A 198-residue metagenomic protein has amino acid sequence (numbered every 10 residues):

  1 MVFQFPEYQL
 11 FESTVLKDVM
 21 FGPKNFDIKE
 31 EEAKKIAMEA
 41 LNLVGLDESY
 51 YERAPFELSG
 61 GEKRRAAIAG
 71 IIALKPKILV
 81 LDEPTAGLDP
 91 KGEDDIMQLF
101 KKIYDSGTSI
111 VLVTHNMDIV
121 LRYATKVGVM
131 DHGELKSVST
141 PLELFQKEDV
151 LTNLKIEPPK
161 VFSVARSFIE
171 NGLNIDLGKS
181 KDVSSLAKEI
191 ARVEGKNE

Functional and structural regions predicted by a protein language model:
E31-S49: Conserved ABC ATPase "signature" region
A54-L58, E62: Conserved ABC ATPase signature
K75: Conserved catalytic motifs of ABC-family nucleotide-binding domains
L79-D82: Catalytic Walker B motif of ABC-type/P-loop ATPase nucleotide-binding domains
P90-G92: Helix N-cap at the start of a conserved alpha-helix in ABC-type nucleotide-binding domains
V120-R122: A short, surface-exposed alpha-helical micro-motif characterized by mixed small hydrophobic and charged/polar residues
H132-G133: Conserved ABC ATPase "signature" C-loop
